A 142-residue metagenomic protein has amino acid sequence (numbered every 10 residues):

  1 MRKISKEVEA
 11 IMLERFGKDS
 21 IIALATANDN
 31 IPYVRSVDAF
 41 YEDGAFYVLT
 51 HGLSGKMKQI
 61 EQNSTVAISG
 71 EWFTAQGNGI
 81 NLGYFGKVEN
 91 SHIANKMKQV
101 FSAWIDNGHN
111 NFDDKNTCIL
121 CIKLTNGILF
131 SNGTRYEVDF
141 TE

Functional and structural regions predicted by a protein language model:
M1-K18, T141: Extreme N-terminal tail/first-helix region
R2-K3, T74-E142: Charged, gly/pro-rich active-site loop segments
E7-M12, I60-T65, W104-H109: Intrinsically disordered, low-complexity boundary segments flanking structured domains
G17-A23, V100-I105: Short Pro/Gly-enriched beta-strand edge/turn motifs at strand-loop
K18-S20, Y33-R35, D113-N116, K123: Short, basic and Ser/Thr-rich N-terminal targeting/leader segments
D19-G52, K58-I60, V66-G70: Short beta-strand segments
